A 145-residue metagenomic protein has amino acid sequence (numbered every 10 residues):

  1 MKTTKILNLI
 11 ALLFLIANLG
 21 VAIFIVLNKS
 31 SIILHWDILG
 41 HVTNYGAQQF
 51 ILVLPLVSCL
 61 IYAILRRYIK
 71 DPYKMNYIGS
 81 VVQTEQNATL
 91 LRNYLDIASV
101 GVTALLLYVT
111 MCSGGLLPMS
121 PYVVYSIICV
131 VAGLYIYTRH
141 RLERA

Functional and structural regions predicted by a protein language model:
M1-F14: Alpha-helical transmembrane segments and their helix-start/interface "positive-inside/aromatic belt" motifs in integral
M1-K2, R141-A145: Short, charged juxtamembrane terminal tails flanking transmembrane helices
A22-L52: Active-site and channel-lining beta-strand-loop segments that bind or position nucleotide-derived/phosphorylated
I25-V26, L60-Y77, Y137-L142: Membrane-water interface of transmembrane alpha-helices
H41-L60, L90-L95: Interfacial helix-start motif at the membrane-water boundary
D71-Y94: Cytoplasmic juxtamembrane regions at transmembrane-helix boundaries
Y77-V82, G114-Y137: Hydrophobic alpha-helical transmembrane segments and immediately flanking/interface helices in integral membrane
V100-M119: Alpha-helical transmembrane segments and their membrane-interface junctions in multi-pass membrane proteins
